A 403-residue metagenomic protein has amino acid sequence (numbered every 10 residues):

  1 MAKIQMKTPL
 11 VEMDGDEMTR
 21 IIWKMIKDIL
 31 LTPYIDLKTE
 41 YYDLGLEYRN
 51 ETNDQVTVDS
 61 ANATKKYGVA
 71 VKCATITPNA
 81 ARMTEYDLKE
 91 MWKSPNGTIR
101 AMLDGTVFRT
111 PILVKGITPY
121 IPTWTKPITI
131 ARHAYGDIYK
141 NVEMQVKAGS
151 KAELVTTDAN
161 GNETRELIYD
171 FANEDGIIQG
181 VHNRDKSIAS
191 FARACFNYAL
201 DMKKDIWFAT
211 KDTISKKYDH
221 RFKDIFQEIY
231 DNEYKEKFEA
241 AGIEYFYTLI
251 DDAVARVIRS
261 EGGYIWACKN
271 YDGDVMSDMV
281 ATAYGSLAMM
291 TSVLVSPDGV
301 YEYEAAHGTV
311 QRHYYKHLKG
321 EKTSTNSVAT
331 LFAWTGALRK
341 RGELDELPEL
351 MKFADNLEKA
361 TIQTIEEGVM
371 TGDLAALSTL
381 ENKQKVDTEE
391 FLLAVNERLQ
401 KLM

Functional and structural regions predicted by a protein language model:
A2-T8, M18-W23, K27-T52, A61-T64: N-terminal alpha-helical transmembrane segments of multi-pass membrane transport and channel/translocase proteins
M6-M25, L154-T248: Glycine-rich phosphate/diphosphate-binding loop of Rossmann-like nucleotide-binding domains
D36-Y41, M202-T210, Y234-Y247, G342-A354 (+1 more regions): Flexible, glycine/charged-enriched surface loops at secondary-structure junctions
L46-S60, K223-Y264: N-terminal small/polar loop signature for handling phosphorylated ligands or for N-terminal nucleophile
E47-T164, Y271, V275: N-terminal glycine-rich phosphate/adenylate-binding segment common to multiple enzyme folds
A134-Y135, K140-A192, A199, L344-L347 (+2 more regions): Glycine-rich phosphate/pyrophosphate-binding loop and the adjoining helix
V257-N356, Q363-E367: Glycine-rich phosphate/nucleotide-binding loop
